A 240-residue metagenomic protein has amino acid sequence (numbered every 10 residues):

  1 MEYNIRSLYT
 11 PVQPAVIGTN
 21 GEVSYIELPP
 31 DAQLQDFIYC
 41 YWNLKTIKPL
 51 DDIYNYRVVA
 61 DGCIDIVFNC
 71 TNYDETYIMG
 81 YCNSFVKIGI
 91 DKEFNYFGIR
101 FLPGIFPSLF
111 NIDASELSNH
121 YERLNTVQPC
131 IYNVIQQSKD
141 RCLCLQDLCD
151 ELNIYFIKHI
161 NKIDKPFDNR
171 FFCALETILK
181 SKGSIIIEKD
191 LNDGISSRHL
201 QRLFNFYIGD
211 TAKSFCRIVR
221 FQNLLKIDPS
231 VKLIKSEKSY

Functional and structural regions predicted by a protein language model:
M1-F172, E176-E188, D193-S197, D210-T211 (+1 more regions): Alpha-helical bundle regulatory/interaction domains
L203: Residues within the DNA-recognition helix of helix-turn-helix
Y207-Y240: Terminal helix-turn-helix DNA-binding modules in bacterial transcription factors
